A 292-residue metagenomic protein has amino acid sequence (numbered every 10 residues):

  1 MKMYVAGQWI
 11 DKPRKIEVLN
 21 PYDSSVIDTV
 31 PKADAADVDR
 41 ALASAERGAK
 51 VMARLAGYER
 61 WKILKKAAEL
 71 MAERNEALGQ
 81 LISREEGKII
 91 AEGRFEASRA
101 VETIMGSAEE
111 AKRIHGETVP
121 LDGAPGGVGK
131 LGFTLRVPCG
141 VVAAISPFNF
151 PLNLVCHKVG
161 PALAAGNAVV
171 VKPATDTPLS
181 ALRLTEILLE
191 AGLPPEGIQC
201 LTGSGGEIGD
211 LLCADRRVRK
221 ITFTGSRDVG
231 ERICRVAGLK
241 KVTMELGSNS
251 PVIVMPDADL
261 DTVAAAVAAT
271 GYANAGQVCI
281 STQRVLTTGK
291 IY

Functional and structural regions predicted by a protein language model:
M1-T29, K62, K66, I114-A143 (+1 more regions): Terminal low-complexity tails and localization/encapsulation signals of metabolic enzymes
S24, R60, I82, I104 (+5 more regions): Residue-level signal for inorganic ion chemistry
I27-H115: Glycine-rich loop-to-alpha-helix module at the N-terminal edge of alpha/beta enzyme cores
V119-P195: Conserved small-residue-rich beta-alpha loop and adjacent elements that most often cradle the phosphate/pyrophosphate
L131-G132, Q199-R219: A structured beta-alpha segment of the ubiquitous adenosine-cofactor-binding alpha/beta core
V159-G160, G209, G230, A264: Generic hydrophobic/aromatic pocket-lining and core-packing "Φ" positions
G160, R219-T224: Periplasmic-binding protein-like
D228-Y292: ALDH superfamily catalytic-core signature
